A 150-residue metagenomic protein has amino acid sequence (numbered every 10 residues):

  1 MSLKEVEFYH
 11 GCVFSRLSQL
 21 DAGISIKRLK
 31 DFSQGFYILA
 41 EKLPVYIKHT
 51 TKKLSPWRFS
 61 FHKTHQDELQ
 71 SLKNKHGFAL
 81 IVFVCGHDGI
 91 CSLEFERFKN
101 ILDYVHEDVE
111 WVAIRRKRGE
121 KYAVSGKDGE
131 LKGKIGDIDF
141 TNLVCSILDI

Functional and structural regions predicted by a protein language model:
M1-Q34, I38-E41: Acidic-basic catalytic patches of nuclease active cores, encompassing PD-(D/E)XK and other metal-cofactor nuclease
S15, Q19-A22, N74-G77, D103-E110: Structural alpha-beta junctions
K30-S33, H76-F78, K117-G119: A short, compositionally biased
Q34-F59: Conserved catalytic cores of phosphodiester-cleaving nucleases, focusing on short active-site segments
I38-A40, C85, G126: Acidic surface patches and DE-rich sequence motifs
I47-H49, F83, F95: Residue-level recognition of conserved beta-strand positions in structured domain cores
T51-I90: Catalytic cores of nucleic-acid endonucleases
F95-I150: Non-catalytic C-terminal interaction segments of nucleic acid-processing enzymes
